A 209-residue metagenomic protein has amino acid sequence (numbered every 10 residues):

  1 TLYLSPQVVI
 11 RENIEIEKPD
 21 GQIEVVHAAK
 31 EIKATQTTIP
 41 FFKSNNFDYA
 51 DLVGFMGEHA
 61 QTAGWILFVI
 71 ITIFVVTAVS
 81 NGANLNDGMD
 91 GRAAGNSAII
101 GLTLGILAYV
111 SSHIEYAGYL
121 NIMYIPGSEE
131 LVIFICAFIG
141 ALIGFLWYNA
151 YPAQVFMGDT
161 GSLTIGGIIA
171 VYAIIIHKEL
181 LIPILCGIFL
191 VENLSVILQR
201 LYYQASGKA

Functional and structural regions predicted by a protein language model:
T1-F156, T160-V191: "…together with the soluble PPM/PP2C metallo-phosphatase catalytic core" -> "…together with the soluble PPM/PP2C
A34, C186-A209: Membrane-proximal soluble regions of multi-pass membrane proteins
